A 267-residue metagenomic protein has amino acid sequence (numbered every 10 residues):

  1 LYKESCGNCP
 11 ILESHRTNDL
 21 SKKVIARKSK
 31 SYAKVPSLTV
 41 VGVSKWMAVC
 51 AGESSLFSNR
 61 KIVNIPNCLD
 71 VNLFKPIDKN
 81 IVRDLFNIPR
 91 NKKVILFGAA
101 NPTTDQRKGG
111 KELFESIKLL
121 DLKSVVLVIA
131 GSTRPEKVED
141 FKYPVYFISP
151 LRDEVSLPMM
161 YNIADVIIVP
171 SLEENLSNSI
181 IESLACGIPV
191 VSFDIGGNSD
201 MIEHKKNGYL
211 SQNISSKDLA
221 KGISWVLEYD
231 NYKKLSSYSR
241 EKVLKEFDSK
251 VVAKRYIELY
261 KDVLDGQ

Functional and structural regions predicted by a protein language model:
T17-I62, L69-L73, K79: A short, active-site helix/loop in glycosyltransferases that binds the activated sugar's phosphate group
P89-K108, F114-I117: Conserved donor-binding/catalytic core segment of Leloir-type glycosyltransferases
S124, G131-M159, I163: Nucleotide-activated donor-binding/catalytic signature segment of Leloir-type glycosyltransferases, i.e., the conserved
P158, S177, I181-A185, S199-D200 (+1 more regions): Short alpha-helical segment that forms part of, or immediately flanks, the ligand-binding pocket in carbohydrate-active
L172: Aromatic "clamp/platform" in nucleotide-sugar-dependent glycosyltransferases that forms part of the donor/acceptor
P189-S192, I202: Short hydrophobic beta-strand element within catalytic cores of glycosyltransferases and related nucleotide-activated
H204-K205, Y209-S216, W225-D230: Conserved acidic donor-binding segment of nucleotide-sugar-dependent glycosyltransferases
N231-E246, R255-E258: A short, well-ordered alpha-helix in the C-terminal region of glycosyltransferases
